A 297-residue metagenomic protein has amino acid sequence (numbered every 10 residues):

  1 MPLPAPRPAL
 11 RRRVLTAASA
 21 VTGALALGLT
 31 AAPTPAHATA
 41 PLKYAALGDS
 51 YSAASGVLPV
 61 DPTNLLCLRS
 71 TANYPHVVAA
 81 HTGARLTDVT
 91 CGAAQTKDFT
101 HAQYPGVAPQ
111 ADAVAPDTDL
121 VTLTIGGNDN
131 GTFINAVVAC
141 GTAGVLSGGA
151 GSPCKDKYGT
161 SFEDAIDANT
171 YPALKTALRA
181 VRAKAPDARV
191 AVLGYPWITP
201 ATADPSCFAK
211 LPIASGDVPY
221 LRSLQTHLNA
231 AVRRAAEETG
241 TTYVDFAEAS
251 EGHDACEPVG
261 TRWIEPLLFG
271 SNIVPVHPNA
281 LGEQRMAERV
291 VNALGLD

Functional and structural regions predicted by a protein language model:
M1-A38: Secretory targeting and sorting signals
P33-Y44, Q103-T122, L174-R189, V291 (+1 more regions): Short amphipathic alpha-helices and their capping/turn segments at secondary-structure boundaries
T39-A93, A111-D112, C140-S147: Serine-esterase "nucleophile elbow" of acetyl-processing enzymes
K43-G48, S52-A53, R85-T90, D119-T124 (+3 more regions): Structural recognition of the beta-strand scaffold that forms the well-ordered cores of secreted hydrolase catalytic
S55, Y104-A165, W197: Oxyanion-hole/transition-state-stabilizing segment in secreted/luminal serine hydrolases and related acyltransferases
V78-R85, P172-R189, L224-D245: A structural motif corresponding to the C-terminal end of an alpha-helix and its immediate exit/capping segment
A94-A111, C256-G270: Charged, often glycine-rich, active-site loop that binds/positions anionic groups
P196-D297: Catalytic His-Asp segment of secreted/periplasmic serine-dependent ester chemistry enzymes
